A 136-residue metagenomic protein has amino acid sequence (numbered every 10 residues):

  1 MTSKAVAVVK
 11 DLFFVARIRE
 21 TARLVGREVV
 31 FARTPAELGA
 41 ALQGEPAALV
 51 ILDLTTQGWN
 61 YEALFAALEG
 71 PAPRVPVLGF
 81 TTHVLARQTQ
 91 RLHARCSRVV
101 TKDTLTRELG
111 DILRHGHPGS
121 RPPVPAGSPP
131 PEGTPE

Functional and structural regions predicted by a protein language model:
S3-L12: Conserved acidic segment of CheY-like receiver
G26-R33: Short hydrophobic/Thr-rich beta-strand motif most characteristic of the beta2 strand and flanking loop of CheY-like
T34-A48: Acidic, metal-coordinating helix/loop segments flanking the phosphotransfer/catalytic sites of two-component signaling
L52-L68: Conserved phosphotransfer microenvironments
E69-R74: Conserved phosphotransfer cores of two-component systems
V84-R98: Alpha4 helix (beta4-alpha4-beta5 surface) of REC/receiver domains from two-component response regulators
R95-G110: Output/docking surface of receiver
